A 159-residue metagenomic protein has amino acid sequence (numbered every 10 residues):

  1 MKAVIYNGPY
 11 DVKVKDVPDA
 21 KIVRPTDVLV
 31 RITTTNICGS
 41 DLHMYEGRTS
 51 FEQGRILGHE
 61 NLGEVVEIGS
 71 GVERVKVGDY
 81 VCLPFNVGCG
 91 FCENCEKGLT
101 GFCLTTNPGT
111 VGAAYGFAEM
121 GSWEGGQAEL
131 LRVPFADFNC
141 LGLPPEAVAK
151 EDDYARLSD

Functional and structural regions predicted by a protein language model:
M1-V4: Short structural boundary motif marking the start of a folded domain
N7-D11, T35-I37: Short polar catalytic/cofactor-binding loops
D11-D19: Short glycine/threonine/proline-enriched tight-turn/helix- or strand-capping micro-motif at secondary-structure
K13, C38, E64: Conserved Rossmann-like nucleotide-binding pocket used by diverse enzymes that bind dinucleotide cofactors
K13, F51, Q127-E129: Residue-level marker for the onset of beta-strands and adjacent loop->beta junctions in well-ordered domains
P18-T35, R48-E96, G101, W123-G125 (+1 more regions): Glycine-rich beta-strand-centered segment in the early N-terminal region that forms part of a ligand/cofactor-binding
S40-E46: Cytochrome P450 core scaffold surrounding the K-helix E-X-X-R motif and the conserved "meander" helix-loop region
F91-D159: NAD(P)H dinucleotide-binding glycine-rich loop of Rossmann-like/cofactor-binding domains, especially the beta1-alpha1
